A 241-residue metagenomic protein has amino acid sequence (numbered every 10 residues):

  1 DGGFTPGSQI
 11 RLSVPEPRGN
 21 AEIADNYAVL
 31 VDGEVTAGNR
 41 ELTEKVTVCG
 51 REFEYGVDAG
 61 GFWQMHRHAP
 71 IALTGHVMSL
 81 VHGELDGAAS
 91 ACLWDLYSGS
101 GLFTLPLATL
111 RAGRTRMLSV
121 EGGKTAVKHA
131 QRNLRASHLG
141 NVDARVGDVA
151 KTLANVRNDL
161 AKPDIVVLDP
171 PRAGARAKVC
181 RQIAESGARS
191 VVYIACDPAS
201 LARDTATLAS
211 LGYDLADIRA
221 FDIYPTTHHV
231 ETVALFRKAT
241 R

Functional and structural regions predicted by a protein language model:
D1-L168, A173-R181: Accessory RNA-recognition modules of RNA-modification enzymes
R18, I23, V35-R40, D217-H229 (+1 more regions): A broadly tuned preference for mixed-charge, low-complexity surface segments
T43, V233-L235: Conserved hydrophobic/aromatic beta-strand scaffold that supports enzyme active sites
V57, F236-K238: Hydrophobic residues in beta-strands and at strand termini
G61, A239-R241: Flexible, glycine-/basic-rich loop-and-beta segments that form/coincide with the SAM-dependent methyltransferase
A144-V230, R237: S-adenosylmethionine
